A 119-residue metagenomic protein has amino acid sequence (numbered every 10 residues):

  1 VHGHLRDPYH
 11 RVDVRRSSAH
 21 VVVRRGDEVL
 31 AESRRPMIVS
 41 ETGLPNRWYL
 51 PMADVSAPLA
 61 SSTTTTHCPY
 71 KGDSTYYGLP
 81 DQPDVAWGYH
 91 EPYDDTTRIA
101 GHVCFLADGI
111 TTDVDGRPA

Functional and structural regions predicted by a protein language model:
V1-A119: Terminal leader/tail segments of proteins
